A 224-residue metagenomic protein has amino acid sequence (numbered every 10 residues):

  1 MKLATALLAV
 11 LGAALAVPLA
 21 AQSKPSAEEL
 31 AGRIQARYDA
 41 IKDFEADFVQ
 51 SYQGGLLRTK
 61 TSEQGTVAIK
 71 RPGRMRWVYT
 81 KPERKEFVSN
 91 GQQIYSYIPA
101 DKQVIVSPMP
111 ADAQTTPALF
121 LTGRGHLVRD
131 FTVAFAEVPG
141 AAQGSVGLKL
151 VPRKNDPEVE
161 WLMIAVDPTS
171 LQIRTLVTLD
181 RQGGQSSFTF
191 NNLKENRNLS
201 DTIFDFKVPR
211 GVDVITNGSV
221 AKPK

Functional and structural regions predicted by a protein language model:
T5-A16: Bacterial N-terminal signal peptides
L19-K60, V208-K224: N-terminal leader/targeting segments and the immediate start of mature chains
E28-A31, Q35, G91, A118 (+2 more regions): Extracytoplasmic/secreted envelope proteins and their assembly/folding machinery, especially bacterial periplasmic
Y38, A113-V128: Short, solvent-exposed helix-to-loop capping segments enriched in aromatics
T59-G65, G184: Amphipathic hydrophobic-ligand
T66-P117, S186-S187: An acidic-aromatic
I105, R129-G218: Gly/Pro-enriched, hydrophobic low-complexity segments that function as extracytoplasmic propeptides/linkers
